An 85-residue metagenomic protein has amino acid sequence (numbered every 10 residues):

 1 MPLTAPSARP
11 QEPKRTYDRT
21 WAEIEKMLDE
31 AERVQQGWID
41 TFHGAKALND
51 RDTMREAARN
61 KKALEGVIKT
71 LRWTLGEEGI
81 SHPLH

Functional and structural regions predicted by a protein language model:
L3-R33: Short, charge/polar-rich alpha-helical segments
G37-L84: Short, charge-rich amphipathic interface segments used for partner binding and complex assembly
